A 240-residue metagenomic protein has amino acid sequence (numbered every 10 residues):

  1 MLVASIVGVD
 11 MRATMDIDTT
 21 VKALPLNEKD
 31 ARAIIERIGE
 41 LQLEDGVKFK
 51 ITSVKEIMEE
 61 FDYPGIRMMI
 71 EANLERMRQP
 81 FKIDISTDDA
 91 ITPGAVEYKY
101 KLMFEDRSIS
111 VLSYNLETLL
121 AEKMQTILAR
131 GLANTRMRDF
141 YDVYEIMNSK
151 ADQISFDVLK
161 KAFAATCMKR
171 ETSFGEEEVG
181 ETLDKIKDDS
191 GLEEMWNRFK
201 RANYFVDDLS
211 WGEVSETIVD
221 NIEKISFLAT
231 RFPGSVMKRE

Functional and structural regions predicted by a protein language model:
M1: Glycine-rich beta-strand-to-loop/alpha-helix junction loops that act as flexible
A4-A13, V21-E240: Structured mid-to-C-terminal alpha-helical surface segments
D16: Non-catalytic nucleic-acid-binding interfaces of large nucleic-acid enzymes and RNP effectors
